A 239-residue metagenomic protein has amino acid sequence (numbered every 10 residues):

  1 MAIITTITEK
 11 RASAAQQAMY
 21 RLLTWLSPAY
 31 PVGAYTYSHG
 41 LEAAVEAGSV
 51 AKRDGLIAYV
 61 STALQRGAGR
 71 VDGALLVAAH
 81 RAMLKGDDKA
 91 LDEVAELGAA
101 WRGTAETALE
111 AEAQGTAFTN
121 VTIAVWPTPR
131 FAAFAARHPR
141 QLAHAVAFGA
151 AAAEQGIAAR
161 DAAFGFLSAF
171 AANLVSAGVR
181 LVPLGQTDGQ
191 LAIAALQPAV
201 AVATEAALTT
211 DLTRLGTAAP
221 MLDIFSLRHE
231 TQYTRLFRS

Functional and structural regions predicted by a protein language model:
M1-S239: Metal- and O2-centered redox machinery and metal/ROS homeostasis
